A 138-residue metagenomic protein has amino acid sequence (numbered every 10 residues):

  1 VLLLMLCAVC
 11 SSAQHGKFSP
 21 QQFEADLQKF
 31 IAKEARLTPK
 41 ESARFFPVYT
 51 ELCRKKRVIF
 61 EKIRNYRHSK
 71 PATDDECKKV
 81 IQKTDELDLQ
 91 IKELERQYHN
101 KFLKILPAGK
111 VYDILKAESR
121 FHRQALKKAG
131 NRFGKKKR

Functional and structural regions predicted by a protein language model:
V1-S19: Bacterial Sec-dependent N-terminal signal peptides
L6-C10, I91, G130: Generic low-complexity, intrinsically disordered sequence content enriched in small uncharged/hydrophobic residues
Q14, R36, A129-F133: Generic low-polarity alpha-helical segments
H15-A32: Short N-terminal segments immediately surrounding and downstream of signal-peptide cleavage
L27-I105: Amphipathic alpha-helical segments
K92-R138: Amphipathic, charged alpha-helical segments and their helix-to-coil junctions in extracytoplasmic/peripheral assemblies
